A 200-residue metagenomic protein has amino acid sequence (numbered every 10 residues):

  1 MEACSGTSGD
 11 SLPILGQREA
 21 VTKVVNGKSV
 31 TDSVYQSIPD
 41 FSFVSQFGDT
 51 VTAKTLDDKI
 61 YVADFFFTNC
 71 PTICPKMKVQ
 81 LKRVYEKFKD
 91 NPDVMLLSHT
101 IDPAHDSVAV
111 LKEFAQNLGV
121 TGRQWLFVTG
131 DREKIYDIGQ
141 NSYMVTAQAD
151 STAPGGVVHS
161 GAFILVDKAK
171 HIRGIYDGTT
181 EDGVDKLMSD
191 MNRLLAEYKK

Functional and structural regions predicted by a protein language model:
M1-D40, V44, K200: N-terminal targeting signals for export/organelle localization
I38-P39, Y61, S160-A162: Short loop/turn microsegments at loop-to-beta-strand junctions
V51-L81, L97: Short active-site neighborhood of thiol/selenol oxidoreductases, capturing the structured segment around
D93-S107, R123-E133: Thiol-based oxidoreductase modules, predominantly thioredoxin-like and allied folds used for disulfide exchange
K112-S160: Short, internal strand/loop/helix patches that form the active-site neighborhood or redox-interaction surface
A149-K200: Thiol-/selenol-based redox modules, centered on thioredoxin-like and closely related oxidoreductase domains
